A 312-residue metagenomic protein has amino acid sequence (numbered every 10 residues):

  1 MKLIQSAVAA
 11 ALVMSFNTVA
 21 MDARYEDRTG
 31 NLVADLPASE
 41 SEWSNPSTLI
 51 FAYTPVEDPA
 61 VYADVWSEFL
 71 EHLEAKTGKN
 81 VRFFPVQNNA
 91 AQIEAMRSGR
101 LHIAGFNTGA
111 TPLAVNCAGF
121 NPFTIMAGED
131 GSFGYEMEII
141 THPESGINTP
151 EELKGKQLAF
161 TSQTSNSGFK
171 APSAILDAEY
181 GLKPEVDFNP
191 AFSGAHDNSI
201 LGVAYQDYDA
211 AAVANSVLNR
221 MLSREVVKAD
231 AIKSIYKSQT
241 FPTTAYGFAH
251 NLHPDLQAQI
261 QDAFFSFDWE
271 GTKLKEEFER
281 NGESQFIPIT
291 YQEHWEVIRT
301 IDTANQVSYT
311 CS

Functional and structural regions predicted by a protein language model:
S15-A20: N-terminal signal peptide c-region/cleavage motif recognized by signal peptidases
M21-Y53, D58-E68, G247-S312: An extracytoplasmic/periplasmic, membrane-proximal ligand-sensing/linker region
D22-S145: Short, glycine-/small- and polar/acidic-enriched structural segments that line small-molecule recognition paths
F51-E74, G109, S132-L201, S216 (+1 more regions): Bilobed "Venus flytrap"/periplasmic-binding protein-like clamshell domains and structurally analogous long
N80-Q87, P184-A195, K233-Y236: Short beta-strand-to-loop elements that line the ligand-binding cleft of bilobed periplasmic-binding protein-like
A90-A104, C117, E151, H196-S216: Short helices/loops that flank or line small-molecule/ion binding pockets
T108-A118, P172-A178, G202-Y205, D209-A229: A ligand-binding cleft/hinge motif common to bilobed small-molecule-binding domains
N121-S132, N189, L222-T240: Short beta-strand->loop
